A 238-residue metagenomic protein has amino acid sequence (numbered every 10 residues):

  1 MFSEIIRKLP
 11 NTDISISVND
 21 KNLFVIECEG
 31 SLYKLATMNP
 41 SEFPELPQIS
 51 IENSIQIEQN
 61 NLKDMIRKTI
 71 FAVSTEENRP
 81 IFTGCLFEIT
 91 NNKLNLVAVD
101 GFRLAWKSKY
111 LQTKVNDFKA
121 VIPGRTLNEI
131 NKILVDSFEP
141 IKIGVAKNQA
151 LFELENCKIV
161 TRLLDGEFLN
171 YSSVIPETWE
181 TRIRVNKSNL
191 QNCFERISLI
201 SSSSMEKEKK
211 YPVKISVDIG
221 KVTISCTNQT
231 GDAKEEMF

Functional and structural regions predicted by a protein language model:
M1-F238: Structural preference for solvent-exposed beta-strand-turn elements and adjacent flexible terminal/loop segments within
